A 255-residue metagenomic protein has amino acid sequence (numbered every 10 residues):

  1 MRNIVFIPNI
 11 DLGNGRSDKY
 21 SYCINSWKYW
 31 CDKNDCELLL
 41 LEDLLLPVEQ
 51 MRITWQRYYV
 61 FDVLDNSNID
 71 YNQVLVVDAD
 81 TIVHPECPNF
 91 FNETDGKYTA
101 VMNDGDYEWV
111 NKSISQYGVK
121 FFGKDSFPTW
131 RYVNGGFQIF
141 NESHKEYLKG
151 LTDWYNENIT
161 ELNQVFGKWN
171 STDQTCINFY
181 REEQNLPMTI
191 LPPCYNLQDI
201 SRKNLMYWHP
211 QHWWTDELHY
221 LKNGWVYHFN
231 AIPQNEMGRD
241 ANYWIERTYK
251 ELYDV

Functional and structural regions predicted by a protein language model:
M1-N72, T248-V255: N-terminal anchoring/stem segment of glycosyltransferases
F6, L38-L41, L75-D78, T99-V101 (+2 more regions): A structural signal for short, well-ordered beta-strand segments and their strand-loop junctions that often border
R16-C23, Q50-T54, F127-V133, F140 (+2 more regions): Aromatic-acidic/polar surface patches that form glycan- and anion
I53-I114, I139: GT-A fold catalytic core of metal-dependent nucleotide-sugar glycosyltransferases, centered on the diacidic
R57, V77, V133-G136, D173 (+1 more regions): Residues that flank catalytic or metal-binding motifs in active/ligand-binding sites
L64, N141-K145, I232: Short loop segments at secondary-structure junctions
F91-E161: Conserved catalytic core of nucleotide-sugar-dependent glycosyltransferases
E146-V255: A glycosyltransferase accessory/donor-loop signature
